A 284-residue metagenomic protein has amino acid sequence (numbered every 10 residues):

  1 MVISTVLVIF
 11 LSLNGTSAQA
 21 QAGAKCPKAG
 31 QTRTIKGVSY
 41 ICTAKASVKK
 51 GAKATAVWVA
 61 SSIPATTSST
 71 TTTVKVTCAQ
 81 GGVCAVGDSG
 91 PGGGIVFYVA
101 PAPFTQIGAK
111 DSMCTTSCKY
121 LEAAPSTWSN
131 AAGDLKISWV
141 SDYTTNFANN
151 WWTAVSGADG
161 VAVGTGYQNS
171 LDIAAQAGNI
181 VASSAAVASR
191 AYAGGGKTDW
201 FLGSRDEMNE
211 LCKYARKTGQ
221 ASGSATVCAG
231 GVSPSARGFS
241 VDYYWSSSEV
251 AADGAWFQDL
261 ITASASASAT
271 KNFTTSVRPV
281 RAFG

Functional and structural regions predicted by a protein language model:
M1-V6: Sec-dependent N-terminal signal peptides
V8-S17: C-terminal segment of classical bacterial N-terminal signal peptides
Q19-S68: Tryptophan-rich substrate-binding surfaces of secreted polymer-degrading and adhesive proteins
P27, T43, Y98, A124 (+3 more regions): Residue-level detector of conserved, well-ordered beta-strand and adjacent loop positions that form binding/recognition
S39, G94, Y120, D242 (+2 more regions): A residue-level signal for beta-strand positions that form part of recognition/binding surfaces within mature
S61-P64, T72-G196, A263, K271-G284: Short, compositionally biased
L171-W200, R205-T262, S268: An exposed tryptophan-centered "aromatic clamp" motif
